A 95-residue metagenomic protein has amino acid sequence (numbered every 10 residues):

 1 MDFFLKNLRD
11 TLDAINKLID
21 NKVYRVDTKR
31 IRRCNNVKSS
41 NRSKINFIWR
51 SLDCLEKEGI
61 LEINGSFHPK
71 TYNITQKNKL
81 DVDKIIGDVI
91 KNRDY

Functional and structural regions predicted by a protein language model:
M1-R25: Short alpha-helical segments that sit at the start of domains
N7, A14, S51-C54, I85-V89: Charge-rich, solvent-exposed alpha-helical interaction surfaces
I19-V23, S39-S43, I74-K79: Short acidic, glycine/proline-enriched loop segments that cap or flank alpha-helices
K22-N36: Short acidic, hydrophobic short linear motifs in intrinsically disordered regions
S40-K57: Short amphipathic alpha-helical interaction segments
C54-S66: A short, conserved structural fragment
S66-V89: Short, cationic-aromatic polyanion-contact patches
D94-Y95: Helix-turn-helix/homeodomain-like alpha-helical modules used for DNA recognition and transcription-factor dimerization
